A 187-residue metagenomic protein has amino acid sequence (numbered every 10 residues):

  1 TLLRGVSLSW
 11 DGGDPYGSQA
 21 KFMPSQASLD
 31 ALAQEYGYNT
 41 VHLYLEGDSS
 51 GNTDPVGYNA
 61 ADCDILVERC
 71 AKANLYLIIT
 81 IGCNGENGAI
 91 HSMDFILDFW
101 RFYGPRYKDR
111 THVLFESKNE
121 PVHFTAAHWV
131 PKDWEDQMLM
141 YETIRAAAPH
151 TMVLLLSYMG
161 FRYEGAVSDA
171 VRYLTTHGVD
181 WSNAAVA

Functional and structural regions predicted by a protein language model:
T1-T40, T53: N-terminal carbohydrate-binding accessory modules
G5, L45-G47, A185: Conserved beta-strand scaffold positions in the cores of enzyme catalytic domains, especially in NTP/NDP-utilizing
S7, G12, C83-N87, N119-P121 (+1 more regions): Short, flexible active-site-adjacent loop segments at beta-strand->alpha-helix junctions, enriched in small/polar
D11-G13, E46-S50, G160: Short active-site-proximal "capping" loops at secondary-structure junctions
K21, L97-R101, P105, R110-L114 (+1 more regions): Extracellular glycoside hydrolase catalytic/binding regions
P24-S25, D62, D136: Residue-level preference for nonpolar/small residues embedded in alpha-helices
L29-Y107, T111-H123: Substrate-binding cleft and catalytic face of glycoside hydrolase catalytic domains, especially the flexible beta-alpha
